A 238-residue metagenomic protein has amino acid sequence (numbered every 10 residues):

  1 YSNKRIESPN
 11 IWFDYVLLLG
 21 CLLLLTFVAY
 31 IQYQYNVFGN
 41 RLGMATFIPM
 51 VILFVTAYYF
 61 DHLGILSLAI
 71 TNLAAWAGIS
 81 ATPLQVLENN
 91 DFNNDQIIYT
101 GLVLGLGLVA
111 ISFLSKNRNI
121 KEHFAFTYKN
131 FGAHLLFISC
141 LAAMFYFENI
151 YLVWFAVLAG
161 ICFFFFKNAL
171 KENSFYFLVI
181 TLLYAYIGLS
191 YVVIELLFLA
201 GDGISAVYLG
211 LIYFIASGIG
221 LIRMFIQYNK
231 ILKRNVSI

Functional and structural regions predicted by a protein language model:
Y1-I238: Alpha-helical multi-pass membrane segments and their bilayer interfacial helix-loop junctions
